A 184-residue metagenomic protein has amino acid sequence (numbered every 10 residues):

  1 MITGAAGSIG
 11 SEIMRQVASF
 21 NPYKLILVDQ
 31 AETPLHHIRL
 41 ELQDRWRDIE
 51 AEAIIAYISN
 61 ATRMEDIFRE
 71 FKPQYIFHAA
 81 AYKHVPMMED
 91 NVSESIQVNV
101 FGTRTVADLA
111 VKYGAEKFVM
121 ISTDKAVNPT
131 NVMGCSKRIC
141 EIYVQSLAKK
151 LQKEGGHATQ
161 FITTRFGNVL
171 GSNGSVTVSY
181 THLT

Functional and structural regions predicted by a protein language model:
M1-K72: N-terminal Rossmann/SDR dinucleotide-binding element
G7, T33, T62, D66 (+5 more regions): Feature representing long, continuous alpha-helical segments
S59, A126, V169-G171: Conserved sequence/active-site signature of Rossmann-fold short-chain dehydrogenase/reductase
K72, H78, Y82-I142, S146: Conserved Rossmann-fold NAD(P)-dependent oxidoreductase catalytic core, especially the SDR/UDP-sugar
V132, R138, L170-T177: Glycine/proline-rich active-site loop of Rossmann-fold NAD(P)-dependent oxidoreductases
Q145-S172: Conserved beta-loop-beta element that borders a ligand/cofactor-binding pocket
T181-T184: Conserved small/polar residues in nucleotide/adenosyl-binding loops
